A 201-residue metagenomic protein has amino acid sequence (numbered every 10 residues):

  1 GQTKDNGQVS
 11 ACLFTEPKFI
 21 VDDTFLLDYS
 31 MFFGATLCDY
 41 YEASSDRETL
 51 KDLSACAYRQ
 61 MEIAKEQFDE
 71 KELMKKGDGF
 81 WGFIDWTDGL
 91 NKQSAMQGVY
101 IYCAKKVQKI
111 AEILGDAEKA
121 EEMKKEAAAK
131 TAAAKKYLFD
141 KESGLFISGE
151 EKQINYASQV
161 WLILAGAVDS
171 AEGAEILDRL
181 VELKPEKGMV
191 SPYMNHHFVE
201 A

Functional and structural regions predicted by a protein language model:
G1-A201: Active-site core of glycosidic bond-cleaving carbohydrate-active enzymes
